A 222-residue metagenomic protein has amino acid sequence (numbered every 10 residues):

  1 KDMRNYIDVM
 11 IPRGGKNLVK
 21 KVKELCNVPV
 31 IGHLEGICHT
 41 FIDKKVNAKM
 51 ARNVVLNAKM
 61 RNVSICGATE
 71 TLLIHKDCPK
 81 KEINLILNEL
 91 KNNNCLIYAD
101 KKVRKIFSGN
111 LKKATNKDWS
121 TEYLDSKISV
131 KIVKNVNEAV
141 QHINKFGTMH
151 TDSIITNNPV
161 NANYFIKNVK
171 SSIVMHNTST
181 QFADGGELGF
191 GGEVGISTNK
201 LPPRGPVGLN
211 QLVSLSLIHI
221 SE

Functional and structural regions predicted by a protein language model:
K1-I7: A structured beta-alpha segment of the ubiquitous adenosine-cofactor-binding alpha/beta core
Y6, C26, N93, V169-K170 (+1 more regions): Short, structured coil segments at secondary-structure junctions
M10, H75, A139, G191: Residue-level signal for inorganic ion chemistry
V19-D125, H176: ALDH superfamily catalytic-core signature
L72-I74, D125-K134, M149-I154: Short, well-ordered beta-strand elements within core beta-sheets of diverse protein domains
H150, I154, P159-K170, T178-T180: A C-terminal functional module that forms or caps the active site or interfaces directly with catalytic machinery
S171-S172, T180-V213: Internal helix-turn-beta structural module
I218-E222: Conserved small/polar residues in nucleotide/adenosyl-binding loops
